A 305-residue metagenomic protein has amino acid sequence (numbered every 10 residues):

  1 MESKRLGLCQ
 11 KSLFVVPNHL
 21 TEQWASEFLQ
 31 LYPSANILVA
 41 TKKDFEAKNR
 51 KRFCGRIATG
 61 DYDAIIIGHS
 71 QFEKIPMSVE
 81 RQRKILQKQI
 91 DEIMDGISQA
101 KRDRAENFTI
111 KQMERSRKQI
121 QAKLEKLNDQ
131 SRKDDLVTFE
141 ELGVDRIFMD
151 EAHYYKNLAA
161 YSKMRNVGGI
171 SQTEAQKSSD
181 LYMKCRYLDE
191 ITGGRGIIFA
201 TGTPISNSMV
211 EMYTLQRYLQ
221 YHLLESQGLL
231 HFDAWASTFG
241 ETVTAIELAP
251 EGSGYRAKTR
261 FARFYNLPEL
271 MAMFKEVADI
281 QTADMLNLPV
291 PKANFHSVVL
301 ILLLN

Functional and structural regions predicted by a protein language model:
M1-E2, L181, Y213: Motif I (Walker A/P-loop) of helicase-class P-loop NTPases
M1-S26, S34-A35, I191-G196: Conserved SF1/SF2 helicase motif Ia
L20-F45, R56, L219-L223: Conserved helix-turn-beta segment of the N-terminal RecA-like "Helicase ATP-binding" lobe in SF1/SF2 helicases
E22-W24, A47, E73-M77, Y155-L158 (+3 more regions): Short catalytic/ligand-binding loop motif for oxyanion handling, primarily in non-cytosolic enzymes, centered on
K51-D95, F108, R115, Q119-R146 (+2 more regions): Inter-lobe coupling linker of SF2 helicases/translocases
R83-D103, S162-E174: A solvent-exposed, charged loop/short amphipathic helix patch at secondary-structure junctions
R102-I110: Charged, low-complexity interaction regions
D150-E151: Walker B catalytic acidic pair
